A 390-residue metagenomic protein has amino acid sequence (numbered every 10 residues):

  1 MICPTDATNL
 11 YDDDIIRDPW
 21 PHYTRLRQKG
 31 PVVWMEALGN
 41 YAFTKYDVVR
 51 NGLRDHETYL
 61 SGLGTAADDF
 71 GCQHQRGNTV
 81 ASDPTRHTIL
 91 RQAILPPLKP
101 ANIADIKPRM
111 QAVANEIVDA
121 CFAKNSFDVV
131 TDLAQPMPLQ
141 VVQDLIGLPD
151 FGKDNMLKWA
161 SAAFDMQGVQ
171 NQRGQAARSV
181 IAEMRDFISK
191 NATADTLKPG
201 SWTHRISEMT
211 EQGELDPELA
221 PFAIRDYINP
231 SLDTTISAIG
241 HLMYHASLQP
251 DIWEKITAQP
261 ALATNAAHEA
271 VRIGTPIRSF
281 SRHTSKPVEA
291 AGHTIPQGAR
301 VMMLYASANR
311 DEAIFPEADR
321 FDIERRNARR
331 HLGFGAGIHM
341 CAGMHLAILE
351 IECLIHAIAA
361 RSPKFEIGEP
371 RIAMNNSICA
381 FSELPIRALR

Functional and structural regions predicted by a protein language model:
M1-R390: Cytochrome P450
